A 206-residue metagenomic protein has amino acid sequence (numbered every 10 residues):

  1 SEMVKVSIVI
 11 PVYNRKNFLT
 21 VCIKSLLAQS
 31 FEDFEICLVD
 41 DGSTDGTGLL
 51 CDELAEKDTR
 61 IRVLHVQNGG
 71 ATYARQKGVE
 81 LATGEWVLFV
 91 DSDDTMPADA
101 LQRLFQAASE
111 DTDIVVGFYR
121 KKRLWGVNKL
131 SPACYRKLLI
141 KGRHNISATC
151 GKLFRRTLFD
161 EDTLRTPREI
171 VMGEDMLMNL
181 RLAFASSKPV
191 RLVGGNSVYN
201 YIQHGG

Functional and structural regions predicted by a protein language model:
S1-A28: N-proximal low-complexity "stem/linker" segments adjacent to membrane-targeting elements
V4-S7, E35, L177: Cell-envelope/extracellular polymer assembly enzymes that use nucleotide-activated donors
N17-T20, D45-E53, T95, D99: Acidic helix N-cap motif at the loop->helix transition within catalytic regions of sugar-transfer enzymes
S25, E32, D40-L49, N68: A conserved acidic beta->alpha catalytic loop
V66-A82: Glycine-rich, basic loop-to-helix element that forms the pyrophosphate-binding segment of sugar-nucleotide handling
V87: Short aromatic/hydrophobic "clamp" motif used to bind/position activated sugar donors
D99-N128: Conserved donor NDP-sugar-binding/catalytic core segment of glycosyltransferases
K137-G206: Conserved nucleotide-sugar donor-binding catalytic segment
